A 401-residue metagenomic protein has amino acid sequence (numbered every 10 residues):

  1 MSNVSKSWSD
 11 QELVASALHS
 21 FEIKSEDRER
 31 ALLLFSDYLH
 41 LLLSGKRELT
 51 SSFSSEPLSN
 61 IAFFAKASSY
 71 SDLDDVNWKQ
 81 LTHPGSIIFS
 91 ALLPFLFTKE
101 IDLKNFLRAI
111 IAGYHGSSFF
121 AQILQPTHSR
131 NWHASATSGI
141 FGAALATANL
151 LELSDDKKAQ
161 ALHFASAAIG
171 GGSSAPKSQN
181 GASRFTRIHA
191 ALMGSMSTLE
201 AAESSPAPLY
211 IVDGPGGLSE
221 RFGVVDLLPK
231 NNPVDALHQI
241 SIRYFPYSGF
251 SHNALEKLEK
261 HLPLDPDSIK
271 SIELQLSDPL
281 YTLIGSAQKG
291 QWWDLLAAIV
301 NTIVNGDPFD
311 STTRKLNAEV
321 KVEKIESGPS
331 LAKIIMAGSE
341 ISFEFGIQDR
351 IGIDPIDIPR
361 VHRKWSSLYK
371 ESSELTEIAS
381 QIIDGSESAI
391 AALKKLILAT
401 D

Functional and structural regions predicted by a protein language model:
S2-L237, A379-D401: N-terminal core-entry segment
H83-S90, A136-G142, A190-M193, P246 (+3 more regions): Catalytic-loop motifs flanking and including active-site residues across diverse enzymes
P84, P94, P176, P206-P208 (+8 more regions): Proline-rich intrinsically disordered, low-complexity coils
D235-I240, E344-G346: Short, local alpha-helical segments
L237-F250, D278: Glycine-rich phosphate/diphosphate-binding loops and the adjacent beta-loop-alpha structural elements that coordinate
G249-I383: Intrinsically disordered, low-complexity Ser/Thr/Pro/Gly-rich interaction regions that scaffold/cooperate
